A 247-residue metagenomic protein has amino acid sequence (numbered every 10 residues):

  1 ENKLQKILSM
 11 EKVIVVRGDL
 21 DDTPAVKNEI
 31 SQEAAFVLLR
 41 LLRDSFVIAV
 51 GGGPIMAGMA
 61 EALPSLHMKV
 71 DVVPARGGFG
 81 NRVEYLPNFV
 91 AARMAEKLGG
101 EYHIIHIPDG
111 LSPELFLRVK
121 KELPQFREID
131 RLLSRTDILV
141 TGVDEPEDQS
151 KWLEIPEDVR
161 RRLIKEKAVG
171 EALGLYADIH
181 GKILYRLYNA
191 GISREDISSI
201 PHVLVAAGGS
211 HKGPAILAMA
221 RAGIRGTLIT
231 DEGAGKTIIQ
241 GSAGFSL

Functional and structural regions predicted by a protein language model:
K3-E114, G213, R221-I224, L228 (+1 more regions): N-terminal active-site beta-alpha-beta segment that forms phosphate/nucleotide-binding and substrate-recognition loops
F79-L247: Conserved phosphate- and dinucleotide-binding cores of soluble alpha/beta proteins, encompassing both enzyme active
